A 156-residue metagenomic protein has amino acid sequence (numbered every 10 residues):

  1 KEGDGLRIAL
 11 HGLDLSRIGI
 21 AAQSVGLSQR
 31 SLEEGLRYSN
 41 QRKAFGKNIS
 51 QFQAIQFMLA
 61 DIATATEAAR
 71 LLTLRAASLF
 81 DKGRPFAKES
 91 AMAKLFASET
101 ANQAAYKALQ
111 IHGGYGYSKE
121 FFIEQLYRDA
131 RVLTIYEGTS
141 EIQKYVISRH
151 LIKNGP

Functional and structural regions predicted by a protein language model:
E2-P156: Alpha-helical interface subdomain recognition
